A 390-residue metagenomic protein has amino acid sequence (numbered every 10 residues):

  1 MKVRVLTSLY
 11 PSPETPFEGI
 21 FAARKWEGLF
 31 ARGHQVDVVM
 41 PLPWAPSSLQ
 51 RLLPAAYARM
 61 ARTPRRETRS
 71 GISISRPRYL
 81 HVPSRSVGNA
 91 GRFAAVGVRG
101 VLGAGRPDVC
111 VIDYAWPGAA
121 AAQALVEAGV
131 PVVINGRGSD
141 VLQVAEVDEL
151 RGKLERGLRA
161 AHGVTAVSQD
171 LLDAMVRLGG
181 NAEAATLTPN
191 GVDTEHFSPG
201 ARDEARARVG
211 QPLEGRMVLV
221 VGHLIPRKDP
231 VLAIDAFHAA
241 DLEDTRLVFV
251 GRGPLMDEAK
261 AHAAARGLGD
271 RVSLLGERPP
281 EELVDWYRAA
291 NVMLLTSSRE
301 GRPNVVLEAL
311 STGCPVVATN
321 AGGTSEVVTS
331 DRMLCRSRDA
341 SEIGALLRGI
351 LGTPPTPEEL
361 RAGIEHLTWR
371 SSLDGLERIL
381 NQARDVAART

Functional and structural regions predicted by a protein language model:
M1-R62, A388: N-terminal subdomain of nucleotide-sugar transferases
R4, P212-K228, I234-F237, V248: Conserved donor-binding/catalytic core segment of Leloir-type glycosyltransferases
R62-R65, S198-Q211, P357: A short helix/loop element that forms part of the nucleotide-sugar donor recognition site in Leloir-type
D170, G191: Carbohydrate-associated surface elements
E277-R278, D285-A290: Short alpha-helical donor nucleotide-sugar binding micro-motif in glycosyltransferases
S298: Aromatic "clamp/platform" in nucleotide-sugar-dependent glycosyltransferases that forms part of the donor/acceptor
P315-A318: Short hydrophobic beta-strand element within catalytic cores of glycosyltransferases and related nucleotide-activated
S330-A340, G349-P354: Conserved acidic donor-binding segment of nucleotide-sugar-dependent glycosyltransferases
